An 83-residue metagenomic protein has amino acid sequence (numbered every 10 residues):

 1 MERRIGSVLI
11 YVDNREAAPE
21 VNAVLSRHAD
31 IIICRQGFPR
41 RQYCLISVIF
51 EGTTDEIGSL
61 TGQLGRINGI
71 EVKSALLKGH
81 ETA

Functional and structural regions predicted by a protein language model:
M1-A83: Long, contiguous binding/interaction regions
